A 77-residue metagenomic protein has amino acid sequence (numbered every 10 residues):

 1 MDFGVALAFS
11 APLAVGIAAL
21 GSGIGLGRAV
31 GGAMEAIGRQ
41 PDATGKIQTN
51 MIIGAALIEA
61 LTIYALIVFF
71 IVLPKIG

Functional and structural regions predicted by a protein language model:
M1-G77: Hydrophobic, small-residue-rich transmembrane alpha-helices and their short perimembrane loops in multi-pass membrane
